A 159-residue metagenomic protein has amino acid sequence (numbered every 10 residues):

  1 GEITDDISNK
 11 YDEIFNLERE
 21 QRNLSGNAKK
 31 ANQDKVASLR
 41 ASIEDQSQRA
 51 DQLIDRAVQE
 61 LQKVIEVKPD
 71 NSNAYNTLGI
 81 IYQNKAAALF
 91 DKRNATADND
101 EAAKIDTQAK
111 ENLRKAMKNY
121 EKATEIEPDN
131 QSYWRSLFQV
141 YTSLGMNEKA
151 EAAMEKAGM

Functional and structural regions predicted by a protein language model:
E2-R56, N84-N119: Short coil/linker segments at helix-helix boundaries
